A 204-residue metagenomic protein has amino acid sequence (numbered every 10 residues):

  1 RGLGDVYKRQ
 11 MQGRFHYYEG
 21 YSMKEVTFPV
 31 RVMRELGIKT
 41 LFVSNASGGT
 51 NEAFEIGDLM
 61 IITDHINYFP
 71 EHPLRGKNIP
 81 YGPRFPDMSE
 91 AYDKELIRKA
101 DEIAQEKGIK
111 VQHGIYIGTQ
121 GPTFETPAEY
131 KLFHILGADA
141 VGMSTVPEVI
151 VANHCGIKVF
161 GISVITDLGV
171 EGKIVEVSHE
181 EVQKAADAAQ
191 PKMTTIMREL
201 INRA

Functional and structural regions predicted by a protein language model:
G2-Y7: Short, small-residue-biased leader/transition segments that mark boundaries at the very start of proteins
K8-Y21, H134-I135: Short, basic, glycine/proline-bearing loop/turn elements
E25, P29-I62: Hydrophobic alpha-helical segments and helix pairs
S47-E106: Phosphate/pyrophosphate-binding betaalpha-module
E95, K99-I109, K192-R203: Generic non-transmembrane alpha-helical segments
I103-D139, M197: Active-site/ligand-binding-proximal alpha/beta "capping" segment
M143-E181: Zn-dependent metallopeptidase/amidohydrolase metal-coordination segment
V170-A204: His/Asp/Glu-rich mid-to-C-terminal helical/loop segments that flank catalytic regions of hydrolases
